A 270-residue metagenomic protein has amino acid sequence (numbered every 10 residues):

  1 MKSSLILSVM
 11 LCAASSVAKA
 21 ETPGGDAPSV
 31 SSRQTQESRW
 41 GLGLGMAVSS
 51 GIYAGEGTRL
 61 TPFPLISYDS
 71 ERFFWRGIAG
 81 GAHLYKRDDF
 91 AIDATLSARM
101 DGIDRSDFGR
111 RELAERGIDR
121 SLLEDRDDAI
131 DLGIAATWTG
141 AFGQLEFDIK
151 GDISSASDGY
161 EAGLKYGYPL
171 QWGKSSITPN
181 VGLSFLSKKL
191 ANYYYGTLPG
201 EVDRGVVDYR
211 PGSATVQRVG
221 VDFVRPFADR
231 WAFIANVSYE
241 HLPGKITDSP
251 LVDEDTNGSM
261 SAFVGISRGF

Functional and structural regions predicted by a protein language model:
M1-E37, G55, S249: Cleavable N-terminal export/targeting peptides
A20, L65-S70, D208-R218: Short, charged, low-hydrophobicity "junction" segments
T22-A79, A94-D125: Outer-membrane beta-barrel initiation region
Q34-L42, L60-P62, F73, D88-I92 (+7 more regions): Outer-envelope beta-barrel architecture signal
L44-V48, P64-S70, G80-K86, I134-W138 (+6 more regions): Residues on the lipid-exposed face of transmembrane beta-strands in outer-membrane beta-barrel proteins
I78-G167, Q171-T178, K188-P211, L242-K245 (+1 more regions): Outer-membrane pore/translocation modules
P226-F270: Predominantly the C-terminal beta-signal and adjacent terminal strand-loop region of outer-membrane beta-barrel
